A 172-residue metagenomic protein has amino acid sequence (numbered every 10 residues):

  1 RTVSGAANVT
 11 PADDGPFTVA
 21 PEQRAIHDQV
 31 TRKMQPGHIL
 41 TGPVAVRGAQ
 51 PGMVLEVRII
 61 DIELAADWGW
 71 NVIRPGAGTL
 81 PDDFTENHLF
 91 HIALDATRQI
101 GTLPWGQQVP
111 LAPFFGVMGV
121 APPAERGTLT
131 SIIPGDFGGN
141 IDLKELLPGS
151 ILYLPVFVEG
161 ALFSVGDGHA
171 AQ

Functional and structural regions predicted by a protein language model:
R1-A7, T31-R32, I39-R58, L64 (+2 more regions): Alpha/propeptide regions of enzymes that mature by internal proteolysis
R1-R32: N-terminal, Lys/Arg-enriched amphipathic/low-complexity engagement segments that precede the first folded domain
T10-P11, V19-R24, L111-P122, P155-S164: Generic detector of short, locally flexible boundary/turn motifs and exposed helical patches
E22-A25, M34-G37, T130-P134, H169-A171: A short linear-motif detector with a strong N-terminal bias
H38-I39, I60-P148, Y153: Intrinsically disordered, low-complexity linker/loop segments enriched in Gly/Pro and charged/polar residues
A45-R47, G69-N71, G138, F163-S164: Generic, ordered loop/turn and secondary-structure boundary motif
V54, L64, P81, A161-L162: Generic secondary-structure boundary signal with a strong preference for alpha-helix termini
L143-L146, I151-Q172: Extended, low-polarity segments enriched in aliphatic/aromatic residues
